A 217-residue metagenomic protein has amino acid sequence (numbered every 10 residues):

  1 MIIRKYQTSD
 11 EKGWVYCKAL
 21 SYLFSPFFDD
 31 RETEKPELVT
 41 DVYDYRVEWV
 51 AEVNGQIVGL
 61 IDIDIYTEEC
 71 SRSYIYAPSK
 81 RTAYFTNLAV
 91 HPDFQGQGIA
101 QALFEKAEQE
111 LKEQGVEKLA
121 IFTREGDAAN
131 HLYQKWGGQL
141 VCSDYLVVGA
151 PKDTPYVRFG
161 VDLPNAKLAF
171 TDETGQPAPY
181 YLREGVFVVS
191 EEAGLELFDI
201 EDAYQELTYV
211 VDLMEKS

Functional and structural regions predicted by a protein language model:
I2-Y16: A short beta-loop-alpha structural element at the N-terminal edge of CoA-dependent acyl/N-acetyltransferase catalytic
S21-V53, I57-C70: Active-site rim helix/loop that mediates acceptor-substrate recognition in acyltransferases
R46, D202-V210: Short hydrophobic/aromatic beta-strand or adjacent loop that forms the aromatic wall/cage of a ligand/substrate-binding
L60-N87, V147-R158, P179-V189, L195-D202: Conserved acyl-donor/pantetheine-binding loop and adjacent beta-alpha core of acyl/acetyltransferases and related
T86-Q95, T123-R124: A short, internal acetyl-CoA/4′-phosphopantetheine-binding micro-motif in the GNAT/acyltransferase core
V90, G96-Q109, Q134-K135: Conserved acetyl-CoA-binding loop-helix of GNAT-fold acetyltransferases
Q101, E113, E125-T154, G160 (+1 more regions): Conserved active-site alpha-helix within GNAT-family acetyltransferase domains
